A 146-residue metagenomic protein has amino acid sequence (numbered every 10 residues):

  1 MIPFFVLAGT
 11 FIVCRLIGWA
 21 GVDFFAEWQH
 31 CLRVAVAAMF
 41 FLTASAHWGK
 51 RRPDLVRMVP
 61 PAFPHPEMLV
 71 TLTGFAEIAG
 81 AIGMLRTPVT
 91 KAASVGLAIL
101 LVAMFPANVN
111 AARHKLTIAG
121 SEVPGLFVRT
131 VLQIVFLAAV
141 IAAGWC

Functional and structural regions predicted by a protein language model:
M1-C146: Membrane-interface extramembranous regions
